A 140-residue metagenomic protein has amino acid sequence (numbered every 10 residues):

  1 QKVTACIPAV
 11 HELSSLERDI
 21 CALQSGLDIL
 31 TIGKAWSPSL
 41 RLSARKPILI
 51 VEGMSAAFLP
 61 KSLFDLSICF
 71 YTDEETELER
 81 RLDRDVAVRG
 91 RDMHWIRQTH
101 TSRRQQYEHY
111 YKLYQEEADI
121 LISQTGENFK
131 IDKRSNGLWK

Functional and structural regions predicted by a protein language model:
Q1-S43, I48: Conserved nucleotide-sensing/catalytic segment adjacent to the nucleotide-binding pocket in NTP-handling enzymes
V10-L13, E17, K61, M93 (+2 more regions): Amphipathic alpha-helical transducer elements in NTP-driven molecular machines
D19, T99, L121: Residues that form generic nucleotide/phosphate-binding pockets
S25, D83, A87, Q105-K140: NTP-dependent small-molecule kinase module
I32-A44, E79-M93, S123-F129: A short, terminal or domain-edge coil/loop segment
W36, E52-S55, Y107-E108: Glycine-rich, charged/polar anion/phosphate-binding loops that engage phosphate groups from diverse ligands
L40-A87: ATP-dependent NMP and nucleoside kinases share a basic, alpha-helical "lid"
F70-H109, L113: Conserved catalytic-core segment of NTP-binding enzymes
